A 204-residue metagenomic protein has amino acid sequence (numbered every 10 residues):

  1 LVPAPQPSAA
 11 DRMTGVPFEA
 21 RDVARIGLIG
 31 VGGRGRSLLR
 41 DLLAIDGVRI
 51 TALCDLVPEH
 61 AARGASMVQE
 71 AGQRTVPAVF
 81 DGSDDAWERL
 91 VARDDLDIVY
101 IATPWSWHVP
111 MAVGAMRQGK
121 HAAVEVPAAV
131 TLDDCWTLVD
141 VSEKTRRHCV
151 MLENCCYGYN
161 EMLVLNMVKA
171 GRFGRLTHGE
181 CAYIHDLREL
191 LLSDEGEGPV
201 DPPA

Functional and structural regions predicted by a protein language model:
L1-K120, V124, D133-H148: N-terminal glycine-/serine-/threonine-rich beta1-alpha1-beta2 phosphate-ribose binding loop of Rossmann-like
G30, H148, C155-A204: Predominantly a Rossmann-like dinucleotide-binding segment in NAD(P)-dependent oxidoreductases
L53, V126-A128, L152-C155, Y183: Short strand-turn motif at the edge of the Rossmann-like AdoMet-binding core
W105-W107, W136, L152, L192 (+1 more regions): Tryptophan-centered motif/residue detector
A128-D133, Y159: Conserved PLP phosphate-binding loop immediately N-terminal to the Schiff-base lysine helix in PLP-dependent enzymes
